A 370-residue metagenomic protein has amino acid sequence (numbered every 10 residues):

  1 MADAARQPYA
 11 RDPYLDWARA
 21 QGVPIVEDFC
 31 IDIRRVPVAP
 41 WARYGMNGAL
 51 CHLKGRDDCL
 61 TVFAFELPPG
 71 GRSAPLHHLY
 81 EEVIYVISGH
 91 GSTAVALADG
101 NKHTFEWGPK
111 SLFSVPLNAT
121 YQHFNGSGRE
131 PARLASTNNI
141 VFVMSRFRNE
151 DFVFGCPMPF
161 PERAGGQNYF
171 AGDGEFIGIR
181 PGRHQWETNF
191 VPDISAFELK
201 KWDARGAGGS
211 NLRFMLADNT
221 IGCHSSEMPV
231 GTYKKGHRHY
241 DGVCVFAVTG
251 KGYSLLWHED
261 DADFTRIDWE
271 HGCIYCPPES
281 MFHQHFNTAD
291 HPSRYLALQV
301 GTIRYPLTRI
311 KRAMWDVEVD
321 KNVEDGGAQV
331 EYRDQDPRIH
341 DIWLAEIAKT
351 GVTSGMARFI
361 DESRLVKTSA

Functional and structural regions predicted by a protein language model:
M1-D58, N149-H224, Q329-A370: A short, N-terminal "cap"/entry segment at the start of jelly-roll beta-barrel domains of the cupin/DSBH fold
R43-L50, T61-H78, A207, G222-H239: Conserved short histidine dyad/triad with adjacent acidic residue
A64-F65, S73-H77, E81-V86, T104-F105 (+5 more regions): His/acidic/aromatic-lined binding-pocket segments of jelly-roll/cupin-type domains and related regulatory beta-sandwich
P68-P69, H78-A98, P229-V230, R238-E259: Glycine- and acidic-residue-biased ligand/ion/polar-headgroup-sensing regions
R72-A74, S92-T93, S111-H123, Y233-K234 (+2 more regions): Histidine-centered metal-chelating micro-motifs
V83-Y85, S114, R129-R148, V245-F246 (+1 more regions): A short hydrophobic beta-strand segment most commonly corresponding to one strand of the jelly-roll/cupin
L97-P116, E259-E279: Short acidic-glycine-tyrosine-enriched beta hairpin
T265-E318: Active-site/pore-lining binding-face segments in mid-to-C-terminal subdomains
